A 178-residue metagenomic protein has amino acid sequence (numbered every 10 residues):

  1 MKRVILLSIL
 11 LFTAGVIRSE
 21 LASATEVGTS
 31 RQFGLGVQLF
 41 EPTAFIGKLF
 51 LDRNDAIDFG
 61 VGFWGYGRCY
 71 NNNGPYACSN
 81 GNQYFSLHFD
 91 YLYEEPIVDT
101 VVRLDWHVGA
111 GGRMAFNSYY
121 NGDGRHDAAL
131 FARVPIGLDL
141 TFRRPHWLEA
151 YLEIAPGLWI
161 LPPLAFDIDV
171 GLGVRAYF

Functional and structural regions predicted by a protein language model:
M1-G28: Cleavable N-terminal export/targeting peptides
T25-G28, A115, A150-E153: Flexible, solvent-exposed coil segments and beta strand-coil junctions, predominantly the extracellular/periplasmic
G28-S30, N73-P75, A155-P156: Extracytoplasmic loops and strand-loop junctions of Gram-negative outer membrane beta-barrel proteins
T29-L39, W106-G112: Transmembrane beta-strand segments of Gram-negative outer membrane beta-barrel proteins
F33-L49, F63-C69, G81-Q83, L158-D167: Solvent-exposed loop/turn segments connecting transmembrane beta-strands in outer-membrane beta-barrel proteins
Q38-F40, G62-W64, G111-A115, E153-W159 (+1 more regions): Outer-membrane beta-barrel pore domains and translocons
L49-A150: Gram-negative (and chloroplast) outer-membrane scaffold detector with strong preference for beta-barrel transmembrane
F166-F178: Outer-membrane beta-barrel "beta-signal"
